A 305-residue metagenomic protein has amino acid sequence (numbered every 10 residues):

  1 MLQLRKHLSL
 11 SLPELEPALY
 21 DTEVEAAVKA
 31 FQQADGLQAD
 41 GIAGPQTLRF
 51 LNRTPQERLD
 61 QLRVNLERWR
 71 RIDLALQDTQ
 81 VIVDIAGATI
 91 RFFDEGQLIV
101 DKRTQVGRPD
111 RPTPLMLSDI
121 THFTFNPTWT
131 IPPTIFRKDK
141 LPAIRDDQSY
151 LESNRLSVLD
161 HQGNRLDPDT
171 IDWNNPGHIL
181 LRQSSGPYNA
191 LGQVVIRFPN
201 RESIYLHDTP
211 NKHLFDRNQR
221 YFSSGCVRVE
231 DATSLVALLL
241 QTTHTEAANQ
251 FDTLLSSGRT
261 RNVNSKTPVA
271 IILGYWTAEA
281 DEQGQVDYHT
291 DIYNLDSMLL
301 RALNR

Functional and structural regions predicted by a protein language model:
M1-R305: Well-ordered beta-sheet/strand-loop patches within structured domains
